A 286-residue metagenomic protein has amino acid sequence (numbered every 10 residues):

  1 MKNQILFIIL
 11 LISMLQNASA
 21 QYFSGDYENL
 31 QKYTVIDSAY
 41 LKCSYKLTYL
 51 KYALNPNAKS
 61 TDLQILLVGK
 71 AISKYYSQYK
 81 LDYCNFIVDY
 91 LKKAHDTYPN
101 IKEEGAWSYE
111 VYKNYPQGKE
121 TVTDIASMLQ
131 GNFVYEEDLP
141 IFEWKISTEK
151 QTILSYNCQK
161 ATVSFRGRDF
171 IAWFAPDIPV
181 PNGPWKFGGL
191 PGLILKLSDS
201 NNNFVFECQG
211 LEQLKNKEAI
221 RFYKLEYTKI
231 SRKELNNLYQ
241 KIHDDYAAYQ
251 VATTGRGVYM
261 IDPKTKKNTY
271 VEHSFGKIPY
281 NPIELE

Functional and structural regions predicted by a protein language model:
M1-Q31, E286: Bacterial Sec-dependent N-terminal signal peptides
Y22-E286: Extended soluble regions of mature proteins
